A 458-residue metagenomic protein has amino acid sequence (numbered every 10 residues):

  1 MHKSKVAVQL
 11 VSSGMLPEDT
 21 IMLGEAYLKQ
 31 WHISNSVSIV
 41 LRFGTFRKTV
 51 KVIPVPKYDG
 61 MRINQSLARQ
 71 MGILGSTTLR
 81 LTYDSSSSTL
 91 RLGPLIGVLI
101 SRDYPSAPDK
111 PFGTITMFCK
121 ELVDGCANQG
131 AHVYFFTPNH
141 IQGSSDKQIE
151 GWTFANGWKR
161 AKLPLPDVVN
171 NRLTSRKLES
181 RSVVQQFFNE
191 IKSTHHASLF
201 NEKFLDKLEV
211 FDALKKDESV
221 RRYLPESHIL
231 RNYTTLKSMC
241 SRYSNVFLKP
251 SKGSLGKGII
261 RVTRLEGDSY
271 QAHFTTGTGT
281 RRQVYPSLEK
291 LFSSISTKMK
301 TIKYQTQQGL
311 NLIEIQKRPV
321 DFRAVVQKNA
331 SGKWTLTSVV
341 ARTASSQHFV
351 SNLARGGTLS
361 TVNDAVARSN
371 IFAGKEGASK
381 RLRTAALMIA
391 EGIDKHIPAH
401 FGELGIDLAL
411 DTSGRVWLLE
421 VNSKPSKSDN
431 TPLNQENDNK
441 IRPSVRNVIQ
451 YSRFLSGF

Functional and structural regions predicted by a protein language model:
H2-L92, S101: Short beta-strand-centered segments at strand-helix junctions
H2-S38, F187-T194, S198-Q307: Active-site nucleotide/adenylate-binding loops and adjacent lid/helix of ATP-dependent enzymes
G93-P111, V169-N171: Short hydrophobic beta-strand segments
Y104-I115, L178-S182, D429-N437: Short, flexible/disordered intra-domain loops and linkers
P111-T235: Conserved N-proximal alpha/beta basic substrate-recognition cap immediately N-terminal to, or forming the N-lobe
P286-A409, R442-F458: A long amphipathic alpha-helix within ATP-dependent nucleotide-binding catalytic cores
R323, L408-P425: A short beta-strand motif that forms the metal-chelation/ATP-contact edge of phosphoryl-transfer active sites
R342-V350, N422-N434: Glycine-rich phosphate/pyrophosphate-binding beta-alpha loops
